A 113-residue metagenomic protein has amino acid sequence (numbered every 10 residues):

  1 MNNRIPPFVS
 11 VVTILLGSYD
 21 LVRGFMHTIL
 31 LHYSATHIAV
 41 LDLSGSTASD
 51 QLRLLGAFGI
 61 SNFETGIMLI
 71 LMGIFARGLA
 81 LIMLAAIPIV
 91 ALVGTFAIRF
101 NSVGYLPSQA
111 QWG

Functional and structural regions predicted by a protein language model:
M1-R23: Cytosolic juxtamembrane helix and N-cap/initiation of the first transmembrane helix
V12-L15, Y19, L54-E64, M83-A86 (+1 more regions): Physicochemical signature of membrane-embedded alpha-helices that form the seven-helix bundle of GPCRs, emphasizing
L16-R53: Hydrophobic transmembrane helix segments
Y19-R23, I87-R99: Aromatic-anchored segments of alpha-helical transmembrane domains
H27, L69-G73, G94-I98, S102: Structural signal for membrane-spanning alpha-helices in multi-pass inner-membrane proteins, emphasizing helix cores
L41, G104-G113: Non-cytosolic membrane-interface motifs at loop->transmembrane helix junctions
D42-I70: Core segments of alpha-helical transmembrane spans in multipass integral membrane proteins
G66-I82: Juxtamembrane helix-break-helix junctions at the cytosolic face of small multi-pass alpha-helical membrane proteins
